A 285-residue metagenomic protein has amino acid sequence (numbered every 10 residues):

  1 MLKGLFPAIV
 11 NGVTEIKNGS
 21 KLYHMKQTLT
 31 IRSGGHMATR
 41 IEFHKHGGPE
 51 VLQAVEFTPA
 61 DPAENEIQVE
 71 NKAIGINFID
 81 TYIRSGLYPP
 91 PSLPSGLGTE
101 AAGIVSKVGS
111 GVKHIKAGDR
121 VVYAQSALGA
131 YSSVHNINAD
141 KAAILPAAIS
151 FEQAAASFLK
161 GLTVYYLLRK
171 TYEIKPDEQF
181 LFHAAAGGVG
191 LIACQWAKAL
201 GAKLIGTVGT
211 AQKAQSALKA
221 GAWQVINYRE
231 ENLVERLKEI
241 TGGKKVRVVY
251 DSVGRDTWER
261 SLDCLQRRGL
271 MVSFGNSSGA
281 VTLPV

Functional and structural regions predicted by a protein language model:
T39, Q53, E70, A102-I104 (+1 more regions): Residues located in well-ordered beta-strands
T58-G75, S85-G129: Glycine-rich beta-strand-centered segment in the early N-terminal region that forms part of a ligand/cofactor-binding
R120, Q179, K203, G269-L270: Short glycine-centered segments of the SAM/dcSAM-binding site in methyltransferase folds
V121-A186, W196: NAD(P)H dinucleotide-binding glycine-rich loop of Rossmann-like/cofactor-binding domains, especially the beta1-alpha1
V189: Hydrophobic/small residue at the entry helix of a nucleotide-binding pocket
K198-R260: Adenosine-nucleotide cofactor-binding segment
V208, A217, V253-V285: Glycine-rich phosphate-binding loop and adjacent beta-alpha segment of Rossmann(oid) nucleotide-cofactor-binding
